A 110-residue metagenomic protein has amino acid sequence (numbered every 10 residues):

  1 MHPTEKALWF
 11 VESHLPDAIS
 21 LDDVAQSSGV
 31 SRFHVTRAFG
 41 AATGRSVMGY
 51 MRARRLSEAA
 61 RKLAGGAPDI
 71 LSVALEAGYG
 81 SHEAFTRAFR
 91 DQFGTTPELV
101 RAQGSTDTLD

Functional and structural regions predicted by a protein language model:
E5-D22, A41-A77, Q103-D110: Terminal helix-turn-helix DNA-binding modules in bacterial transcription factors
D22-A42: Basic, low-complexity segments
G29, A59, T96-P97: A short hydrophobic/aromatic micro-motif that marks alpha-helical segments and, especially, helix-coil
V30, Y79-G80: The short coil/loop that forms the "turn" connecting the two helices of the helix-turn-helix
F33, H82-E83, E98: Key DNA-contact positions within bacterial/archaeal DNA-binding proteins
V35, F39, A84-F85, F89: Short hydrophobic/aromatic patch on the recognition helix
R90-D110: Short, charged amphipathic alpha-helical surface segments
